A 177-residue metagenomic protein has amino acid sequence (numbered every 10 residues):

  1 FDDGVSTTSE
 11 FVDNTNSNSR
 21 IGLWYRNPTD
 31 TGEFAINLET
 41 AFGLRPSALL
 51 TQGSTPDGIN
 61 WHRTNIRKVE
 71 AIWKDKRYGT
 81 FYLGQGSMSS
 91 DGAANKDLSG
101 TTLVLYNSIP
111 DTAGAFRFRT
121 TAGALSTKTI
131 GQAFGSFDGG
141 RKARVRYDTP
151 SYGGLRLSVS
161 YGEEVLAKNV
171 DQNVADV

Functional and structural regions predicted by a protein language model:
F1, T8-E164: Outer membrane beta-barrel
L157-V177: Extracytoplasmic, non-cytosolic globular domains
